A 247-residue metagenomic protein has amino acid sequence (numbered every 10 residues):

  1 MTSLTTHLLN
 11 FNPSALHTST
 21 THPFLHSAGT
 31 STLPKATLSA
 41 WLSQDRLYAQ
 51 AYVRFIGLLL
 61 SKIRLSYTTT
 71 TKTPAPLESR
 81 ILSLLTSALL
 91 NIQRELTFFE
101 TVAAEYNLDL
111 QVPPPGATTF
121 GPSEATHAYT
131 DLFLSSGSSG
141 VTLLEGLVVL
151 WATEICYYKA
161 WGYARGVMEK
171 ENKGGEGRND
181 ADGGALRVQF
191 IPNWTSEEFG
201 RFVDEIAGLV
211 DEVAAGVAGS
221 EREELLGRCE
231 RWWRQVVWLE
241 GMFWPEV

Functional and structural regions predicted by a protein language model:
M1-L25, E198-E205: Acidic, low-complexity proline/glycine-rich segments
T6-L8, P34, L143, A160 (+1 more regions): Long, non-globular segments of proteins
P13-T18, L33-I63, V148-Y158: Alpha-helical bundle segments that constitute or directly flank the non-heme di-iron/ferroxidase center
T20-T21, Y48-F55, E95-F98, A125 (+7 more regions): Amphipathic, well-ordered alpha-helical segments in soluble domains
P23-A36, V53-L82: Helix-loop segments that flank and shape redox-cofactor active sites
P23-S31, F133-S138, A215-E223: Short, charged/polar, low-complexity loop and linker segments that flank or interrupt alpha-helical bundles
K72-R201: Active-site-proximal alpha-helical scaffolds that flank and shape metal-associated catalytic sites
A214, S220, G227-V247: A cross-kingdom marker for long, charged
